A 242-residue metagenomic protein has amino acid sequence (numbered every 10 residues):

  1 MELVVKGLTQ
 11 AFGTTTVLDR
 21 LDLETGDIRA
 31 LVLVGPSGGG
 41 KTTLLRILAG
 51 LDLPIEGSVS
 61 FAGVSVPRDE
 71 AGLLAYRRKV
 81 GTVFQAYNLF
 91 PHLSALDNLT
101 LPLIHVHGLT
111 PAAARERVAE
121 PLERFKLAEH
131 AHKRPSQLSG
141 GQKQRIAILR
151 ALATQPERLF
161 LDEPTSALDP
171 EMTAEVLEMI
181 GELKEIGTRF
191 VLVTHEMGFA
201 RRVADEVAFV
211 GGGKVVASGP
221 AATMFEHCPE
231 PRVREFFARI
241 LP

Functional and structural regions predicted by a protein language model:
E2-L3, Q10-G212, V216-S218: ABC family nucleotide-binding domain
G211, A222-P242: C-terminal boundary and immediately downstream tail of ABC-type ATPase nucleotide-binding domains
